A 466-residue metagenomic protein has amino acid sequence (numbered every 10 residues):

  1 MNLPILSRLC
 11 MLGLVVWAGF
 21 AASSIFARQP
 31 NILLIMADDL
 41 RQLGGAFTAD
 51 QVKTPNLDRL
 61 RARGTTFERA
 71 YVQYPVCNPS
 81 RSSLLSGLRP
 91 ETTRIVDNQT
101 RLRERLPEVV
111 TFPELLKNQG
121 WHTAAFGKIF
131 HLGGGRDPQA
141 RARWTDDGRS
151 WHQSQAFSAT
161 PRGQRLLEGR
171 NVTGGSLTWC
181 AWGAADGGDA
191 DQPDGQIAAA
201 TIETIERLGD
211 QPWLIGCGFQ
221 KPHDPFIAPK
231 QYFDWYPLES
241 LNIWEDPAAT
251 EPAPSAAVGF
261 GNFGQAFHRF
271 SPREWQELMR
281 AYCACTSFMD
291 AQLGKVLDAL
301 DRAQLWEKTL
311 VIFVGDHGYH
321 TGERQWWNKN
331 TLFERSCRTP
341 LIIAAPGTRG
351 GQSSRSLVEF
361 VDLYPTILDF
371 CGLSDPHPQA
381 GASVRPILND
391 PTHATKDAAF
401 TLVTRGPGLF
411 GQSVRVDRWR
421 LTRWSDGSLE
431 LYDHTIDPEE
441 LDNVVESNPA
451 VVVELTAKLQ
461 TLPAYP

Functional and structural regions predicted by a protein language model:
M1-S7: N-terminal secretory signal peptides that target proteins for export/translocation
S7-L9, P247: Short helix-onset patch at the extreme N-terminus, typifying the N->h transition of secretory signal peptides
L9-A21: Bacterial N-terminal signal peptides
A21-W424, S428-L429, P438-P463: Formylglycine-dependent sulfatase
